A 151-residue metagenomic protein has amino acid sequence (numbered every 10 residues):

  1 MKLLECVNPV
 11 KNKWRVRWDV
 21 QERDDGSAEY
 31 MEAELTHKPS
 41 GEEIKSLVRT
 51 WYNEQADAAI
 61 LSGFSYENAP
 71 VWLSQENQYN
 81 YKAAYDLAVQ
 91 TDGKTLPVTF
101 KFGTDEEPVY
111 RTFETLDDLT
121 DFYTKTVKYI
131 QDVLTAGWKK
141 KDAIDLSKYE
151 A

Functional and structural regions predicted by a protein language model:
K2-A151: A preference for well-ordered globular domain cores that mediate specific macromolecular interactions or catalysis
